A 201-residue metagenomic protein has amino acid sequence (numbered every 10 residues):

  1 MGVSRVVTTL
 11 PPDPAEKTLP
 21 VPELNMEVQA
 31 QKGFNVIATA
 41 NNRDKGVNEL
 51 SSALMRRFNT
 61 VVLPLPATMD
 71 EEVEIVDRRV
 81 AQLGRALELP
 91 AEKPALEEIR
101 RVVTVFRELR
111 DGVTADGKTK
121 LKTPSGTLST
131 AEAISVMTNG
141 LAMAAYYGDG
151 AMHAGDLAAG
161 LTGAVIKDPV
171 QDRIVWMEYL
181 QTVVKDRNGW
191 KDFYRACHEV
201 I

Functional and structural regions predicted by a protein language model:
M1-T9, P14-E88, L141-M143: Canonical AAA+ ATPase core
S4, T8, R100, A131-T138 (+2 more regions): Non-catalytic, well-ordered alpha-helical scaffold segments
D13, V105, L157-G160: Short acidic/histidine-centered micro-motifs embedded in hydrophobic/aromatic stretches that mark compact functional
K45-E49, T60-S125, Y146-G150, N188-E199: Conserved C-terminal "switch" segment of AAA+ ATPases
E108-D116, T130, I134-A154, G163-V170: AAA+ ATPase "lid" subdomain C-terminal helix
A145-I201: C-terminal engagement/docking regions of AAA+ P-loop ATPases
